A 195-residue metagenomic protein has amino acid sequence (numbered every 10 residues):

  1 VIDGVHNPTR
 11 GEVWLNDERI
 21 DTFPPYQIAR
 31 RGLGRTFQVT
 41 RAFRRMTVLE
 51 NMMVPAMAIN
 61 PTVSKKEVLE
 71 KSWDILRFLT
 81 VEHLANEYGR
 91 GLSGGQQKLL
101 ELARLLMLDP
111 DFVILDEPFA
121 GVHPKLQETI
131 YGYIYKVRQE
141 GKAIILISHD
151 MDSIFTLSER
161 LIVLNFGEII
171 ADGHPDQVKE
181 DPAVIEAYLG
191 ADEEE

Functional and structural regions predicted by a protein language model:
D3: Helix-to-loop junction immediately C-terminal to a conserved catalytic motif
G11-E18, R31: Conserved ABC transporter NBD signature motif
M53, K65-L84, G132-Y135: Conserved ABC ATPase "signature" region
Y88-L92: Conserved ABC ATPase signature
V113-D116: Catalytic Walker B motif of ABC-type/P-loop ATPase nucleotide-binding domains
S148-H149: H-loop/switch region of ABC-family ATPase nucleotide-binding domains
I154-T156: A short, surface-exposed alpha-helical micro-motif characterized by mixed small hydrophobic and charged/polar residues
